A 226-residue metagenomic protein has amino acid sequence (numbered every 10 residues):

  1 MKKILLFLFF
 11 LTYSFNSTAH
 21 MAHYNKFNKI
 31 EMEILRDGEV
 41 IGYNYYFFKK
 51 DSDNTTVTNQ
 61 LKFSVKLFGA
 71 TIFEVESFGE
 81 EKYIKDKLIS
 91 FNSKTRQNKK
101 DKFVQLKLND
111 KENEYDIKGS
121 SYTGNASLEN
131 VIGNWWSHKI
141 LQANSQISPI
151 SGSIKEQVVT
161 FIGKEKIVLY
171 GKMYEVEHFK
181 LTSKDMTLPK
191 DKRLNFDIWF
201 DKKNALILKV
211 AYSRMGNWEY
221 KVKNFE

Functional and structural regions predicted by a protein language model:
I4-Y13: Sec-dependent N-terminal signal peptides
L8, G133, S137-K139: Alpha-helical transmembrane spans
H20-N109, K139-E226: Acidic, serine/threonine-rich low-complexity disordered tracts
S93-G133: Hydrophobic, well-structured mid-protein blocks that either form specific transmembrane helices
